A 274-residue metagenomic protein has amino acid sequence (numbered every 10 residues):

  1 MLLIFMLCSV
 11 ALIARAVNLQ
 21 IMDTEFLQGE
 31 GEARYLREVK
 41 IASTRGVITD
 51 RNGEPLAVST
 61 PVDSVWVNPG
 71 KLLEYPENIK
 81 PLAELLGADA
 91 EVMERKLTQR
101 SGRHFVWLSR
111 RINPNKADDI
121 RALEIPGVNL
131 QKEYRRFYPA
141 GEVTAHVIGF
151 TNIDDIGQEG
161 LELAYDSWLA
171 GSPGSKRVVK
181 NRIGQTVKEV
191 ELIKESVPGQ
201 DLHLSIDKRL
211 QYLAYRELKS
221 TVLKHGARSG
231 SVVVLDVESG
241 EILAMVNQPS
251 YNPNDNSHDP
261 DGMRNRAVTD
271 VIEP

Functional and structural regions predicted by a protein language model:
M1-S257, G262, A267, V271: Periplasmic/cell-envelope proteins involved in peptidoglycan metabolism and beta-lactam response
